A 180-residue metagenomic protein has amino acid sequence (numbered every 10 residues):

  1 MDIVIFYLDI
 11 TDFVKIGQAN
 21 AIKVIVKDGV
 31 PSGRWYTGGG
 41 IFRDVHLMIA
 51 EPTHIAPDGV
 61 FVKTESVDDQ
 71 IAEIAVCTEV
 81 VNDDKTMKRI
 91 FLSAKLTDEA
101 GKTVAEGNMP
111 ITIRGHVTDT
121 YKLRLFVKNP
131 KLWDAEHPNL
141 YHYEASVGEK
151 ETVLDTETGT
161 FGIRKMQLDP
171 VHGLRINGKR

Functional and structural regions predicted by a protein language model:
M1-D2, V14-K15, P110-D119: Short proline/glycine- and polar residue-rich coil/turn motifs
M1-P57, D83-D84, E99: Accessory beta-strand-rich segments of carbohydrate-active enzymes
V4-L8, V117-L125: Short strand-edge motifs at loop-to-beta-strand transitions and within beta-strands of extracellular beta-rich domains
V14-A19, M87, V117-T118, V127-H142: Short glycine/proline/serine/threonine-rich loop/turn segments at secondary-structure transition edges
V24, A94, Y143-A145: Hydrophobic/tyrosine-rich beta-strand signature of extracellular beta-sandwich/beta-rich modules, prominently
K27-R34, L132, G148-T156: Short acidic/polar inter-strand loop motif in beta-rich domains
V60, N82, E144-R180: N-terminal carbohydrate-binding accessory modules
I71-T112, D119-L123: Beta-strand-rich binding/interaction modules
